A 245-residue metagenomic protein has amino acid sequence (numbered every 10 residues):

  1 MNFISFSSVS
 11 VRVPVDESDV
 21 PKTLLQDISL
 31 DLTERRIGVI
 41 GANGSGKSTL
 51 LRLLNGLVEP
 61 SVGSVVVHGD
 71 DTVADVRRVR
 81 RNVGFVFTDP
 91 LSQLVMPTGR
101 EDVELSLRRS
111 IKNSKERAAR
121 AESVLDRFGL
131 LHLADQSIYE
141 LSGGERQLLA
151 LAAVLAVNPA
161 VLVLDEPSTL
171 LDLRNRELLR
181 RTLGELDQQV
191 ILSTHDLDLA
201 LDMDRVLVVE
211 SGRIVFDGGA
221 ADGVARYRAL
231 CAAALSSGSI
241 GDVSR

Functional and structural regions predicted by a protein language model:
I40-A42: The feature captures the beta-strand-to-loop junction immediately N-terminal to the Walker
N55: Helix-to-loop junction immediately C-terminal to a conserved catalytic motif
G63-A74, V79: Conserved ABC transporter NBD signature motif
K115-L133: Conserved ABC ATPase "signature" region
S137-L141, E145: Conserved ABC ATPase signature
L162-E166: Catalytic Walker B motif of ABC-type/P-loop ATPase nucleotide-binding domains
R213-S237: Conserved beta-strand-loop-alpha-helix hinge in the C-terminal portion of ABC ATPase nucleotide-binding domains
